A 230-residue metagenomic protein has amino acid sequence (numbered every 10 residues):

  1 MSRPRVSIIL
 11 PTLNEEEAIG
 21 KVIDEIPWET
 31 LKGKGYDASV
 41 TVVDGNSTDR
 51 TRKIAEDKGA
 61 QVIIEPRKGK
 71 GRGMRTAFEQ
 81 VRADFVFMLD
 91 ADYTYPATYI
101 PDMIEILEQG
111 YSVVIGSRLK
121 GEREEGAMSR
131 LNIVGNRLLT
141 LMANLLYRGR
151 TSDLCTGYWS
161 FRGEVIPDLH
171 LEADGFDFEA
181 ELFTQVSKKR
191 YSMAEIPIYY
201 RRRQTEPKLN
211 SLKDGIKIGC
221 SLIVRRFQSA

Functional and structural regions predicted by a protein language model:
R5-S7, S39, E181: Cell-envelope/extracellular polymer assembly enzymes that use nucleotide-activated donors
S7-P11, I23: Short hydrophobic beta-strand elements that form part of the catalytic alpha/beta core underpinning NDP-sugar/donor
E15-A18, S47, K70, P96: Donor nucleotide-sugar binding loop of glycosyltransferases
E15-L31: Short, well-formed alpha-helical segments that are part of the catalytic scaffolds of diverse glycosyltransferases
D44-R52: A conserved acidic beta->alpha catalytic loop
P66-E79, F85, A97-F176, R202-G219: Acceptor/aglycone-binding surface of glycosyltransferases and processive sugar-polymer synthases
A83-D92: Short beta-strand-to-loop acidic/aromatic patch adjacent to the donor-nucleotide binding site
G149-R150, L171-D174, F183-Y200: Catalytic donor-sugar/metal-binding loop of nucleotide-sugar-dependent glycosyltransferases
